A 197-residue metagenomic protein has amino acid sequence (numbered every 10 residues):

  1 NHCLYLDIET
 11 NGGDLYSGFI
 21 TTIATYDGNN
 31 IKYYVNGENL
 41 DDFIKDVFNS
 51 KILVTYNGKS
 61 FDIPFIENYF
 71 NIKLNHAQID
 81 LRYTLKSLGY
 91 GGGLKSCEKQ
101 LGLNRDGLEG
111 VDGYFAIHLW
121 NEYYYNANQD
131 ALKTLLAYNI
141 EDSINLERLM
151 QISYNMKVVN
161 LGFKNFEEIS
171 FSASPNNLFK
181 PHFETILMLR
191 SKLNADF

Functional and structural regions predicted by a protein language model:
N1-F197: DEDD superfamily 3′-5′ metal-dependent exonuclease/proofreading module
